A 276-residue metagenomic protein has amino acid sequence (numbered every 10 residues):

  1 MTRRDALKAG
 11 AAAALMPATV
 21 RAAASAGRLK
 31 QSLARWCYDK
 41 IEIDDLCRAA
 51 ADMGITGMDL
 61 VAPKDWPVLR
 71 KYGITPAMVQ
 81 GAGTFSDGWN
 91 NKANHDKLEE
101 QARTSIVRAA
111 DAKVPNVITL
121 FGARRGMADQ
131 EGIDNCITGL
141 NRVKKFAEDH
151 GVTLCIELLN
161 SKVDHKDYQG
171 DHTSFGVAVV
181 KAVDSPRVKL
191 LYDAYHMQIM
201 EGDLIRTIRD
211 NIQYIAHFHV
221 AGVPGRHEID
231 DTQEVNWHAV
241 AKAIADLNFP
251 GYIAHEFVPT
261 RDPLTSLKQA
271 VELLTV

Functional and structural regions predicted by a protein language model:
R4-K30, R35-A51, K113-P115, G170-Y192 (+1 more regions): Histidine-acidic metal/acid-base catalytic patches
G10-T19, N91-K189, I199: Active-site acidic/histidine proton-transfer and metal-coordination neighborhood in alpha/beta enzyme cores
C37-D39, A62-K64, A82-T84, A123-R125 (+4 more regions): Active-site-proximal loop/turn and secondary-structure-junction residues that shape catalytic pockets, frequently
L46-D65: Catalytic domains of carbohydrate-active enzymes, especially glycoside hydrolases
I74-A102: Mid-chain, structured segments of secreted extracytoplasmic proteins
